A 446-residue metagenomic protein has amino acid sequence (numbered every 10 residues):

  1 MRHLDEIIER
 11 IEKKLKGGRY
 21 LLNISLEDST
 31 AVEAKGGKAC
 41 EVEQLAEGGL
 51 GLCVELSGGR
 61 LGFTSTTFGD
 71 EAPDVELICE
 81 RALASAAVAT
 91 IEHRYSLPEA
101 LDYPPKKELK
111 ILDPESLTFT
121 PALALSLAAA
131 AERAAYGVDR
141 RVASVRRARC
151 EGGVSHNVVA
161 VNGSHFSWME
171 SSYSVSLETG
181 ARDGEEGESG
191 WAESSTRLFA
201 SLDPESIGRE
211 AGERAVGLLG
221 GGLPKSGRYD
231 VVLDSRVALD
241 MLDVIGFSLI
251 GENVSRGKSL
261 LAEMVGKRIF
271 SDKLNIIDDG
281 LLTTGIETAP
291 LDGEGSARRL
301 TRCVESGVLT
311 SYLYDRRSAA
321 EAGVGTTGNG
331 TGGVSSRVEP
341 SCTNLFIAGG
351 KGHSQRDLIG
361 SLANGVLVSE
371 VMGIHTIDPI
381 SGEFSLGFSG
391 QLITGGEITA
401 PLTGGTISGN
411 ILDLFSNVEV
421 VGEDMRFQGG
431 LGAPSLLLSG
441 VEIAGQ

Functional and structural regions predicted by a protein language model:
M1-Q446: N-terminal small-residue-enriched
